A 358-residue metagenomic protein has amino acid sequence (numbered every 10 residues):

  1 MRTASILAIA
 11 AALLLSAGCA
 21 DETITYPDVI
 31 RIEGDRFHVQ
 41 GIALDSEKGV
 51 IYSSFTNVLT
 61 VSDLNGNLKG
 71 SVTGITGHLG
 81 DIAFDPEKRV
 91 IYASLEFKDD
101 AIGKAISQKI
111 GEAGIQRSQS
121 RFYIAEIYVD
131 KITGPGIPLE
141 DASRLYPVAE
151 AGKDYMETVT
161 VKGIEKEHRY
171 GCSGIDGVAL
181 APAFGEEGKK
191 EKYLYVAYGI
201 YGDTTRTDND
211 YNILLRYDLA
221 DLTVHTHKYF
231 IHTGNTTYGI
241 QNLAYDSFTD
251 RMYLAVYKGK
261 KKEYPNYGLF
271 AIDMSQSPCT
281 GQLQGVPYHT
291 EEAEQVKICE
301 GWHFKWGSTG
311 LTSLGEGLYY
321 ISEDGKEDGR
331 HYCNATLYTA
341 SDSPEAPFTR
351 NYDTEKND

Functional and structural regions predicted by a protein language model:
P27-I32, V129-I175, D218-Y238, G281-K305 (+1 more regions): Surface-exposed loop and turn segments in beta-propeller and other repeat-based domains that flank or scaffold
P27-N57, D176, A183: Beta-strand-rich domains and repeat architectures in extracellular enzymes and scaffolds, especially beta-propellers
R36-A43, T76-F84, Y170-A181, T237-N242 (+1 more regions): Repeated scaffold domains used in trafficking and secretory/extracellular systems, primarily beta-propellers
L44-E47, F84-K88, P182-K190, S247-T249 (+1 more regions): Residue-level detector of Asp-centered blade-edge/turn motifs that repeat once per structural unit in beta-propeller
V58, F97-I102, I200-T204, K258-K262 (+1 more regions): Short glycine/acidic-enriched loop and turn motifs that connect beta-strands
N65-G111: Blade-loop segments of beta-propeller domains
I106-G134, T207-L222, P265-G285, Y332-N357: Beta-propeller blade signature
T233-E291: Loop/turn-rich, solvent-exposed surfaces of beta-rich toroidal or solenoidal domains
